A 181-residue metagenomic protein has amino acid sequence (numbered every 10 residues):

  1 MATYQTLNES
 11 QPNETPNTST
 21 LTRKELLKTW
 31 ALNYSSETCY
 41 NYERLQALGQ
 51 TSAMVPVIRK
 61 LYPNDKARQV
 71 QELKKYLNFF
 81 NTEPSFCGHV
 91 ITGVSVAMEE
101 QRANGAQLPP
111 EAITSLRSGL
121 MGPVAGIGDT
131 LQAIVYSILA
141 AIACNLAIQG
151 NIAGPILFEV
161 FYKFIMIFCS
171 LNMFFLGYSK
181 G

Functional and structural regions predicted by a protein language model:
M1-P109: Soluble N-terminal domains of membrane-associated systems
G49, H89-G93, E99, G122 (+2 more regions): Glycine-centered flexibility motif
M54, I142-L146, I167, L171 (+1 more regions): Short hydrophobic alpha-helical membrane-anchoring segments
F86, A103-T114, I127-L131, F175: Hydrophobic transmembrane alpha-helix bundles
E100-Q101, L146, F168, K180: Alpha-helix boundary/interfacial micro-motifs
E111-L146: Transmembrane alpha-helical segments and their cytosolic interface motifs in multi-pass membrane proteins
C144-L157: Helix-coil boundary and interhelical linker segments in multi-pass alpha-helical membrane proteins
P155-G181: Conserved mixed alpha/beta catalytic, RNA-binding, or beta-rich assembly cores of soluble enzyme, regulatory
